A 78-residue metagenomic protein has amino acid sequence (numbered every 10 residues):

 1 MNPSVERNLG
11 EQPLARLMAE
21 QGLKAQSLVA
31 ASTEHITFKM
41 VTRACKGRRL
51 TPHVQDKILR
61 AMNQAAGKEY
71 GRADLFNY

Functional and structural regions predicted by a protein language model:
M1-A25, V29: A short, Lys/Arg-rich alpha-helix, primarily the initiator
N2-P3, E69-Y78: Short amphipathic recognition helices of helix-turn-helix/homeodomain-type DNA-binding modules
R16, A30, R43, R60 (+1 more regions): DNA-binding alpha-helical recognition surfaces that contact promoter or target DNA
S27, K39-M40, D74: Residues in the helix-turn-helix
S27-H35, M62-A65: DNA-recognition alpha helix
H35-L50: Recognition helix of helix-turn-helix/homeodomain-like DNA-binding domains that insert into the DNA major groove
H53-Y70: DNA major-groove recognition helix of helix-turn-helix/homeodomain DNA-binding modules
